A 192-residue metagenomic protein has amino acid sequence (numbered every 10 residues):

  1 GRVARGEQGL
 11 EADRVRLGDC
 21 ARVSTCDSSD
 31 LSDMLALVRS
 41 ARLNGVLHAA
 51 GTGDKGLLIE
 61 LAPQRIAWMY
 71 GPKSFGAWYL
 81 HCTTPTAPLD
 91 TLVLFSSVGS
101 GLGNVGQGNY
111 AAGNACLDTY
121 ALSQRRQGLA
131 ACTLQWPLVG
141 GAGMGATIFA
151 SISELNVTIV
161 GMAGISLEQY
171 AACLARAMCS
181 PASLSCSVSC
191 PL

Functional and structural regions predicted by a protein language model:
G1-L192: 4′-phosphopantetheine-dependent carrier domains
